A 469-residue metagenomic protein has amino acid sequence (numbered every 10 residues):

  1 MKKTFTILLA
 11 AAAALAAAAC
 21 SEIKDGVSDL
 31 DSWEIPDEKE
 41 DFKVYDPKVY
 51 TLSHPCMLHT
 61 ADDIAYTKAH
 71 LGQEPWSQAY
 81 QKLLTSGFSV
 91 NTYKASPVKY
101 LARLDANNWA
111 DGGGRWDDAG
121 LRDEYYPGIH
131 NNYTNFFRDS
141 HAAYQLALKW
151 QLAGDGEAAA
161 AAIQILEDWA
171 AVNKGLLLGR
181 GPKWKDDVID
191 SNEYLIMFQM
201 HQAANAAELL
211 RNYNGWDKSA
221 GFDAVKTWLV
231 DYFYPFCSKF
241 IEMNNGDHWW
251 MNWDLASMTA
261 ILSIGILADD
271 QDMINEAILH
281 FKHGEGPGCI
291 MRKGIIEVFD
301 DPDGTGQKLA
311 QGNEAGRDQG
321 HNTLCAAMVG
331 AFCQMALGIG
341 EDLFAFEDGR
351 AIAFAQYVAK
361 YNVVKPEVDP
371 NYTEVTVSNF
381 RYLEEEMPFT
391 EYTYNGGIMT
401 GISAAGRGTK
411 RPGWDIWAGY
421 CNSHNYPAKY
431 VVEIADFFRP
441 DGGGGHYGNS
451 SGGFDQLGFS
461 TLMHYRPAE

Functional and structural regions predicted by a protein language model:
K2-A10: Sec-dependent signal peptide recognition, specifically the positively charged N-region followed immediately by
A16-A19: C-terminal motif of bacterial Sec signal peptides marking the signal peptidase cleavage site
S21-K24: Bacterial signal peptide processing site
G26-N244, L255, L279-K282, G286 (+3 more regions): Extracellular glycan-targeting catalytic surfaces
I129-H130, D186, C237-W249, I290-Q319: Active-site-adjacent structural elements in folded domains
A147-L148, T259, S263: Amphipathic alpha-helical repeat scaffolds
